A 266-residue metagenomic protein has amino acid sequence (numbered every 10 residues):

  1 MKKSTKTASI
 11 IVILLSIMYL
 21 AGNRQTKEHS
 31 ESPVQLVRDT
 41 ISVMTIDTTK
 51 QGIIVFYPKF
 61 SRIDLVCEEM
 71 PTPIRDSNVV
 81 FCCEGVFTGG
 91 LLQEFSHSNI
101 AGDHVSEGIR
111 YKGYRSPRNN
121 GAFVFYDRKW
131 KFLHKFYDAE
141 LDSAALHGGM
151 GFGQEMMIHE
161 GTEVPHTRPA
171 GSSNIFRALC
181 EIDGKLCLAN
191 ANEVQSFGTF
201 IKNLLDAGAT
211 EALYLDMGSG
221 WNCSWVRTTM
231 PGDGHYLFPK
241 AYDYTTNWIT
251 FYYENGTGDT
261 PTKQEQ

Functional and structural regions predicted by a protein language model:
M1-K6: Positively charged n-region of N-terminal signal peptides that target proteins for export
A8-Y19: Hydrophobic membrane-insertion alpha-helices, especially the h-region of bacterial N-terminal signal peptides
M18-L20, R24-R115, A189: Zymogen propeptides
Q51, D127-K129, E181-C187: Beta-strand-turn-beta hairpins that frame and shape the catalytic cleft of phosphate-ester-processing enzymes
I63-L65, G121-F125, L179, I249: Broad, structure-driven detector of short, well-ordered beta-strand segments within folded domains
L92-P165: Active-site-adjacent helix-turn-beta-strand microarchitecture at beta-sheet edges that either contains or buttresses
F95-Y111, P169-S172, F176-E181, K185-E211 (+1 more regions): Conserved, well-ordered active-site substructure
